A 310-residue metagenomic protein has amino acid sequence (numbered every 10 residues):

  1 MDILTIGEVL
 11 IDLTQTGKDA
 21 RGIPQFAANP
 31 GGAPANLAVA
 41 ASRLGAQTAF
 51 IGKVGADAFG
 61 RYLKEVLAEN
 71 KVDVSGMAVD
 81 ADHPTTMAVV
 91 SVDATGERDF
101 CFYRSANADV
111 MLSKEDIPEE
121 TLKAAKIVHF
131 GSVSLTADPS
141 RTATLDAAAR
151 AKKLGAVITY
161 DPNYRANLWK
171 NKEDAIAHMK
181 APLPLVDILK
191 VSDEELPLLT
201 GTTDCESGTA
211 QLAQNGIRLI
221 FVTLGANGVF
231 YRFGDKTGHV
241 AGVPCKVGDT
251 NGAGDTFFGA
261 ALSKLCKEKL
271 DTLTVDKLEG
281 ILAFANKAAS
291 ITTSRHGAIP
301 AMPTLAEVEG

Functional and structural regions predicted by a protein language model:
M1-D73, L112: Glycine-rich phosphate/adenosyl-contacting loop at the front of the ribokinase-like
D2, V157, I188, R218-L219: Proline-centered loop/turn at the N-terminus of a beta-strand
I3-L4, A149-R150, G201-G310: Conserved phosphate-binding/catalytic region of the ribokinase-like
V9, V133, P162, T256: Active-site metal-binding loops of divalent metal-dependent hydrolases
V39, M87-S91, G228-Y231: Short beta-strand scaffold segments in enzyme catalytic cores
Q47-F130, G310: Conserved N-terminal subdomain of the carbohydrate kinase-like
T136-A210, G228: Conserved beta-alpha-beta core of the PfkB/ribokinase-like small-molecule kinase fold
